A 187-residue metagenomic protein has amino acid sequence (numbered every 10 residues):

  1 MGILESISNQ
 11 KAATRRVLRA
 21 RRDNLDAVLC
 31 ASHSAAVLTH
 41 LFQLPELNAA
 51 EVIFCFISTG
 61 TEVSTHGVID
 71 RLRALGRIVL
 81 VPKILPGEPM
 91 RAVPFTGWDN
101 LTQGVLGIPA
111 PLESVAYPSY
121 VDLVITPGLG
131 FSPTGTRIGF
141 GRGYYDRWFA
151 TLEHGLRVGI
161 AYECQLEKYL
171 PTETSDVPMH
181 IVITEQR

Functional and structural regions predicted by a protein language model:
G2-S119: N-terminal active-site beta-alpha-beta segment that forms phosphate/nucleotide-binding and substrate-recognition loops
E88-R187: Conserved phosphate- and dinucleotide-binding cores of soluble alpha/beta proteins, encompassing both enzyme active
